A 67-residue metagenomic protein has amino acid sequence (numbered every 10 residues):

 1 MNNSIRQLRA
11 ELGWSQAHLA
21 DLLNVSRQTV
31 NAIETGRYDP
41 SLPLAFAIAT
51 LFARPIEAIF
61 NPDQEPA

Functional and structural regions predicted by a protein language model:
N3-L22: Short basic helix-loop element that most often maps to the first helix and adjoining turn of HTH DNA-binding modules
A17, Q28, E57: Key DNA-contact positions within bacterial/archaeal DNA-binding proteins
V25-Y38: Recognition helix of helix-turn-helix/homeodomain-like DNA-binding domains that insert into the DNA major groove
R37-A47, E65-P66: Short, basic-rich loop-to-helix N-cap that marks the start of a DNA-contacting helix
P43-A58: DNA major-groove recognition helix of helix-turn-helix/homeodomain DNA-binding modules
T50, F60-A67: Short, charged recognition helix plus adjacent turn of helix-turn-helix-like nucleic-acid-binding domains
